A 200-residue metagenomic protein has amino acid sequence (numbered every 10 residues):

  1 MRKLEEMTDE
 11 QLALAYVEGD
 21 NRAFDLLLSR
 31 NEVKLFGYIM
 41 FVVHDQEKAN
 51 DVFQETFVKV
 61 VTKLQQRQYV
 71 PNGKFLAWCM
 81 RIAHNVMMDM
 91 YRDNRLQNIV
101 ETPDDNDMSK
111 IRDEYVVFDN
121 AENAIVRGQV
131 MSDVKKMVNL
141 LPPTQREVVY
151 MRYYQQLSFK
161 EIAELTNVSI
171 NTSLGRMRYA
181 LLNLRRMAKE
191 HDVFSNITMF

Functional and structural regions predicted by a protein language model:
R2-E5, A15, I99, E164-N167 (+1 more regions): C-terminal edge and immediately downstream basic/flexible tail or linker adjoining helix-turn-helix-like DNA-binding
E5-E6, Q97-R127: Internal acidic/polar
L14-G37: A short, charge-rich alpha-helical start-of-domain segment used by transcription regulators
V17, F57-K74: Sigma70-family region 2
E18, R95, V116-V148, L157-L165: Amphipathic alpha-helical segment used for protein-protein interaction
D51-V58, G73-N85: Structural recognition of an alpha-helix C-terminal capping motif at a helix-to-coil junction
Q66, R81-E101: Arg/Lys-rich amphipathic alpha helix in sigma70-family domain 2
G73, M88, M131-K135, Q145 (+2 more regions): DNA-recognition helix of helix-turn-helix
